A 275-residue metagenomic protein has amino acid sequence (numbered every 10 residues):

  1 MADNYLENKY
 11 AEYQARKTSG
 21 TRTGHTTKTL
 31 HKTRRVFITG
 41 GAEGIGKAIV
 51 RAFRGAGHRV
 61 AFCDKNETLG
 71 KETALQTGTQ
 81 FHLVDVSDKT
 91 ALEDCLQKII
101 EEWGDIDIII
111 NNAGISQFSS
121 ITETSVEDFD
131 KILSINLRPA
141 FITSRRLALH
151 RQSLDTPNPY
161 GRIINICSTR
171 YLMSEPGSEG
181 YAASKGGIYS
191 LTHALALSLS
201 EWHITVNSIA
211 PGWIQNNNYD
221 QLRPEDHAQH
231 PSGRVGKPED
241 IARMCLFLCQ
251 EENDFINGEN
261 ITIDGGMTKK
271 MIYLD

Functional and structural regions predicted by a protein language model:
L30-A61: Canonical Rossmann dinucleotide-binding motif of NAD(H)/NADP(H)-dependent dehydrogenases/reductases, specifically
S120-I121, D128-L133, D226: Substrate-binding pocket helix/loop in short-chain dehydrogenase/reductase
T122, M173-E179, E201, G233 (+2 more regions): Active-site loop immediately N-terminal to the catalytic Tyr-X3-Lys motif of short-chain dehydrogenase/reductase
T124, M173-A182, A194, L274: Active-site loop-to-helix junction immediately N-terminal to the catalytic Tyr of the SDR YXXXK motif in Rossmann-fold
S144, S184, T192: Active-site helix of classical SDR
M173, N257-D275: Short C-terminal tail/terminal secondary-structure segment of NAD(P)H-dependent dehydrogenase/reductase domains
S200, T205, I256-G258: Short, small/polar-rich loop/turn modules that mediate ligand/substrate recognition or access, typified
